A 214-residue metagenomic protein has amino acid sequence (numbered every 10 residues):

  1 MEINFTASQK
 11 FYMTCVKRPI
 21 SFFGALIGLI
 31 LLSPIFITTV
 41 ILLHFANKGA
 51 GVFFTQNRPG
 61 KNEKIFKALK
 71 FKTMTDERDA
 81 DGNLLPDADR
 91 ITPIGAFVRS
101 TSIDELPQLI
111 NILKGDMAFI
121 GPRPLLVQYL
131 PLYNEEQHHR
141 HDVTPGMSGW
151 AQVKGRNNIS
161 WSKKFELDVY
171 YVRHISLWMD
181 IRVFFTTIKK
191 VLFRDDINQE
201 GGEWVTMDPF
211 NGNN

Functional and structural regions predicted by a protein language model:
N4-D76, V183-N214: A hydrophobic, helix-centered structural microdomain
M13, K17-I20, A88-G95, V127 (+2 more regions): Alpha-helical membrane and juxtamembrane elements of multi-pass inner-membrane transport and channel proteins
A25, F54, T92-A96, Q128 (+1 more regions): Positions in alpha-helical segments
T39, F53-F54, N83, I120-P122 (+3 more regions): Short, hydrophobic secondary-structure boundary micro-motifs
L42-L43, H138-H141, V169: Short, P/G- and charge-enriched loop/turn segments at secondary-structure junctions
G51-R90, S148-E166: Short, glycine-rich, amphipathic interfacial segments at transmembrane boundaries or analogous
D87-T144, F184-T187: A short, structured surface patch at a secondary-structure boundary
F165-D195: A contiguous, mid-protein "functional segment" used to position or interact with cofactors/ions or partner subunits
